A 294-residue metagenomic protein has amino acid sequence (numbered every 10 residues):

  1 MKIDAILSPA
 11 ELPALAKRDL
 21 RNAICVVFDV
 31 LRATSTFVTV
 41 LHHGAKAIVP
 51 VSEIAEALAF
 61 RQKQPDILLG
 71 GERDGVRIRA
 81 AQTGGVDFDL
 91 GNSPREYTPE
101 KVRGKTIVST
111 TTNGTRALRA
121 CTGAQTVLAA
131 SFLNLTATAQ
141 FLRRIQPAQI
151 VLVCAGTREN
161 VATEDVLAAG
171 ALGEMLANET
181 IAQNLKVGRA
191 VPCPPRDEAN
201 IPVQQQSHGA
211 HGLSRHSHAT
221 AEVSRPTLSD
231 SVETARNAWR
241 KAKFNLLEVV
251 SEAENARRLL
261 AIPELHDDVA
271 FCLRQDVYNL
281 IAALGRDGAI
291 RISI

Functional and structural regions predicted by a protein language model:
I3-A5, A23-V26, K46-I48, D66-L69 (+6 more regions): Structural motif
I6-L15, D19, T34-A45, A55-R61 (+3 more regions): Residues that scaffold, gate, or flank divalent-cation-dependent active/transport sites
A23-F37: N-terminal glycine-rich anion-binding loops that anchor highly charged ligand groups
F28-V30, V51, S109-T111: Short His-Asn-centered micro-motif
A80-T106, T110-R116, A120-T126, T163-I181 (+1 more regions): Long, charged alpha-helical interface segments
S109-N113, S131-F132, L152-G156: Short, structured patches in soluble enzyme cores that scaffold and shape functional sites
L133, A137, F141-Q146, E159-A177: Glycine- and Gly-Pro-enriched alpha-helical subdomains that act as flexible, kink-prone "lid/hinge" or packing modules
E179-P226: Intrinsic disorder/low-complexity segments
